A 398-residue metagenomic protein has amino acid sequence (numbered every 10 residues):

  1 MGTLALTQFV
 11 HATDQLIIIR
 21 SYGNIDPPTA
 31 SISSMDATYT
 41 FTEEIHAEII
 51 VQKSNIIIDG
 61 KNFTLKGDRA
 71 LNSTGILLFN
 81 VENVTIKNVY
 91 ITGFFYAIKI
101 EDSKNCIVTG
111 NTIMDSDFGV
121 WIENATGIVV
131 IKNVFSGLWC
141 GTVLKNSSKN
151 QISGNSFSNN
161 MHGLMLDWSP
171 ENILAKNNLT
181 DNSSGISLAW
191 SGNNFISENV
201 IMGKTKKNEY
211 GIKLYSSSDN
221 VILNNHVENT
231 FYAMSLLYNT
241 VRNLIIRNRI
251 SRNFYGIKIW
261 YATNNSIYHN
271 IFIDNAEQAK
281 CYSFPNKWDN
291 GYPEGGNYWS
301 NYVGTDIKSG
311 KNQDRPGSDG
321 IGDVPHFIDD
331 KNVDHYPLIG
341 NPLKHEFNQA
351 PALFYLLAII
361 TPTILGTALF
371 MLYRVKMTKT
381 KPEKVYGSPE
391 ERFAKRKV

Functional and structural regions predicted by a protein language model:
L4-D14, L372-V375: Sec-dependent signal peptide cleavage junction
T13-A37, V241, I246-R247, T263-Y355 (+1 more regions): Acidic, glycine- and Ser/Thr-rich low-complexity intrinsically disordered tracts in extracellular/secreted proteins
Q15-S33, A47-Q52, N72-N80, Y96-D102 (+9 more regions): Glycine-rich beta-solenoid repeat tracts in large extracellular/virion proteins
R20, M35-I45, I57-F94: Right-handed parallel beta-helix/beta-spiral solenoid domain characteristic of secreted/periplasmic
F354-L365: Single-pass type I membrane protein transmembrane segment
T363-V375: Alpha-helical transmembrane segments
T378-V398: Cytoplasmic C-terminal tails of single-pass
